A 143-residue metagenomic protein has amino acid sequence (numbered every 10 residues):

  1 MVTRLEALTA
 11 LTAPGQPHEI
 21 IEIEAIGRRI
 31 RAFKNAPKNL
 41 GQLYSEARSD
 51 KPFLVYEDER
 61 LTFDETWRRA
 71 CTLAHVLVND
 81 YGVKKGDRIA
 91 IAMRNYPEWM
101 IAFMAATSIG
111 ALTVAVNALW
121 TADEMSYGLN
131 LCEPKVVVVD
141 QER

Functional and structural regions predicted by a protein language model:
M1-A36, E57: Flexible, non-catalytic linker and terminal segments flanking ANL/adenylate-forming cores
M1-L11, S108-R143: Structural core segment of the AMP-binding/adenylate-forming
L5, I23, I30, K34 (+5 more regions): N-terminal cationic amphipathic segment used for targeting or macromolecule association
L5-T9, Q16-H18, Q42, D64-R69 (+1 more regions): Short acidic/polar alpha-helix capping motifs at helix-coil junctions
T12-G15, A25, K34-P37, Y44 (+3 more regions): Solvent-exposed, flexible loop/coil residues
P17-E24, L40-T62: AMP-dependent adenylate-forming
A32-A36, D50-M104, T121-N130: Conserved AMP-binding/adenylate-forming core of the ANL superfamily
